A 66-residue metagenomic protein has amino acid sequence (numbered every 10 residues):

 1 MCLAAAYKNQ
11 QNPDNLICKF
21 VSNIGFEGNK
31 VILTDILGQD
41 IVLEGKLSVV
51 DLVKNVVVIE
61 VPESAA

Functional and structural regions predicted by a protein language model:
M1-G25, K30: N-terminal acidic leader/helix
Q10, L43-A66: C-terminal structural segments of small proteins and small subunits
D35: Short, acidic, Ser/Thr-enriched surface-loop or helix-capping motifs
